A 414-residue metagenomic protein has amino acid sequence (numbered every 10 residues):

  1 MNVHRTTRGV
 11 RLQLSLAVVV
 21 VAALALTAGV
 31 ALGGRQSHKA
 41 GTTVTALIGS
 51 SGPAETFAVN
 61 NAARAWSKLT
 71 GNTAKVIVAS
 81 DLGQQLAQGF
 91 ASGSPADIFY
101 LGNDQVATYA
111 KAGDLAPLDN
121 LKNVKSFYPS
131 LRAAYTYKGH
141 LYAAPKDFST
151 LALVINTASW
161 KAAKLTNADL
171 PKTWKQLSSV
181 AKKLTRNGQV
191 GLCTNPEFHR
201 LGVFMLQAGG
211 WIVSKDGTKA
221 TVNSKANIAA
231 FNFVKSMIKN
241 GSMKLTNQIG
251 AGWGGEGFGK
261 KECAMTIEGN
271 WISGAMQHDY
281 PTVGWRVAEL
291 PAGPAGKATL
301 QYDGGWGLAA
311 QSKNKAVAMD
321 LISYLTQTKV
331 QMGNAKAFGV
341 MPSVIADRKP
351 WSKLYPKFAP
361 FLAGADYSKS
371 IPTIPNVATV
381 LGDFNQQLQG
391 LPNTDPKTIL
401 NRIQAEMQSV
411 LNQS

Functional and structural regions predicted by a protein language model:
N2-T108, N167, P281, A292-P294 (+4 more regions): Conserved N-terminal structural module of periplasmic/extracytoplasmic solute-binding proteins
R64, K68, A163, S236-M243 (+3 more regions): Extracytoplasmic/periplasmic substrate-recognition and gating elements
A96-D97, V124-S159, G191, G296-A298 (+1 more regions): A structural signal for short loop-to-beta-strand junctions that line the ligand-binding cleft of periplasmic/secreted
N103-A152, S178, T282, L354-A359: Hinge/lid segment of periplasmic solute-binding proteins
Y142-K146, L151, K175-A220, A226 (+1 more regions): Extracytoplasmic/periplasmic solute-binding protein
K161, N167, K239, A365-S414: Conserved C-terminal helix/tail region of periplasmic/extracytoplasmic solute-binding proteins
V180-K183, K219-N247: Glycine-centered hinge/linker elements that transmit conformational signals in sensory and ligand-binding systems
W285, A335-Q386: Long, aromatic- and glycine/proline-rich binding clefts that accommodate carbohydrate-like moieties
